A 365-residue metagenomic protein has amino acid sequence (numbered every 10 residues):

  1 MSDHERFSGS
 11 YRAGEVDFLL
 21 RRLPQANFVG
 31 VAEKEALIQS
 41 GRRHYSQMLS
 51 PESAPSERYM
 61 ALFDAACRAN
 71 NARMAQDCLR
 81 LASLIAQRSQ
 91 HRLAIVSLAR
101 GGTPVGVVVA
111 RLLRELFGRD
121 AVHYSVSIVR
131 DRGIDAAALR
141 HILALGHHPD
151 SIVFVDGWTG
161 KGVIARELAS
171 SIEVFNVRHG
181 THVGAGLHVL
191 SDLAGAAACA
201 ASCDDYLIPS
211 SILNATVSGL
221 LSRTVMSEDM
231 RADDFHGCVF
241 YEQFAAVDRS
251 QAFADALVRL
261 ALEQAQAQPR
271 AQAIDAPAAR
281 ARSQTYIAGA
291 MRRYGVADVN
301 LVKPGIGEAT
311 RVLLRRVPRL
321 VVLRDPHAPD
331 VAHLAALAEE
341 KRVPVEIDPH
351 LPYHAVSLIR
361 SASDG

Functional and structural regions predicted by a protein language model:
M1-L93, R114, G118-G365: Long, low-complexity, Lys/Arg-enriched
G102-V107, K161-A165: Short glycine/serine/threonine-rich phosphate/pyrophosphate-binding segments that cradle anionic phosphate groups
